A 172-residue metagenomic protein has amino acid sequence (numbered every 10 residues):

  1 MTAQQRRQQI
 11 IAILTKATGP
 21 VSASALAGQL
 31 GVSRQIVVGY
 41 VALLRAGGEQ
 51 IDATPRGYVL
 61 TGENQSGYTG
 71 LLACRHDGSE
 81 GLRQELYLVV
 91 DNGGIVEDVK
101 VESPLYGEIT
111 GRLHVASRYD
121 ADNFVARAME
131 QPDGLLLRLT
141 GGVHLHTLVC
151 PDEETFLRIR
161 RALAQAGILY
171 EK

Functional and structural regions predicted by a protein language model:
M1-Q29: Extreme N-terminal segment that seeds HTH/winged-HTH DNA-binding domains in transcriptional regulators
Q8, A12, G28, G39-A42 (+3 more regions): Solvent-exposed alpha-helical segments within well-ordered globular domains of core cellular machineries
I11-A12, Q29, V37, A73-R75 (+1 more regions): A generic structural signal for short
T15-G19, Q35, A46-E49, D91 (+2 more regions): Generic secondary-structure signature for well-ordered alpha-helical cores
P20-A53: N-terminal helix-turn-helix
I51-G62: Minor-groove-contacting beta-hairpin "wing" of winged helix-turn-helix DNA-binding domains
G67-G70, C74-K172: Mid-protein regulatory/catalytic core that forms ligand/cofactor-binding pockets and protein-protein interaction
